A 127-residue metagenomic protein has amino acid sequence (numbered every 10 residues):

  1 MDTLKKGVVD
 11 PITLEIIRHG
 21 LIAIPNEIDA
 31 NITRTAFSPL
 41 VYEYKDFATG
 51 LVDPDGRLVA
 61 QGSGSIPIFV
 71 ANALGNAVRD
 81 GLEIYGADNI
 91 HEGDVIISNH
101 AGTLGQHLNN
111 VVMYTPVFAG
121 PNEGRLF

Functional and structural regions predicted by a protein language model:
M1-G120, R125-F127: Glycine/proline-enriched, intrinsically flexible loops and inter-domain linkers
